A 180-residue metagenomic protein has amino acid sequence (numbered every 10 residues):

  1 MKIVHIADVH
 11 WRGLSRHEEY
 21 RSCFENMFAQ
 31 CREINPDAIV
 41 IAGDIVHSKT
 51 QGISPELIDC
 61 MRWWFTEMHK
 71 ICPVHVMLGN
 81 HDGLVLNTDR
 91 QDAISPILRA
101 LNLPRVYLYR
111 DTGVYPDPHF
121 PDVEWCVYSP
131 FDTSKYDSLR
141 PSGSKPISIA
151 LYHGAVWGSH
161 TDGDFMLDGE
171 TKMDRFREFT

Functional and structural regions predicted by a protein language model:
M1-V4: Extreme N-terminal starter segment of soluble prokaryotic enzymes
I6-W11, L151-A155, E178-T180: Histidine-centered catalytic micro-motifs
V9, G13-V114: Core catalytic region of metal-dependent phosphoesterases/phosphodiesterases, especially metallo-beta-lactamase-like
E33, I71, S144, F176-E178: Alpha-helix termination/capping residues and helix-transition junctions
D37, P146-S148, E178-T180: Conserved acidic residues
D82-R175: Conserved catalytic scaffold of divalent metal-dependent phosphoesterases
